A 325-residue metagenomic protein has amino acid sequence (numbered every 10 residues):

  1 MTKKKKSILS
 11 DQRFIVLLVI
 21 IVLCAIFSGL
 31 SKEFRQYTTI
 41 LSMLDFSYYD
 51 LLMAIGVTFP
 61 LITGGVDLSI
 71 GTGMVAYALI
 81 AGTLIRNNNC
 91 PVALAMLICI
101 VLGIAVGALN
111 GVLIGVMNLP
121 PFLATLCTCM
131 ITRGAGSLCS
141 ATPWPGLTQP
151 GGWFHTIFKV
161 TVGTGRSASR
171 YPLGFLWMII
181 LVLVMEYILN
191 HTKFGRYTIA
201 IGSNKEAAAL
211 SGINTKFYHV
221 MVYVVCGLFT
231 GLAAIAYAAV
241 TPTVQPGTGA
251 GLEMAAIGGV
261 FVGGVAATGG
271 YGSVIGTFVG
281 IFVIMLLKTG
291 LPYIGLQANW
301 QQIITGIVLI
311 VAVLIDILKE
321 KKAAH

Functional and structural regions predicted by a protein language model:
M1-I21, A25, S203, A209-F217 (+1 more regions): Cytosolic-side transmembrane-helix boundaries in multi-pass membrane proteins
Q12, P121-L123, R170-M178, H219 (+2 more regions): Loop-to-transmembrane alpha-helix initiation sites
V22, I26-E33, Y37-N88, L113-N118 (+3 more regions): Single transmembrane alpha-helix segments in multi-pass membrane proteins
K32-S42, G136-P143, L189-G195, V220-G258 (+1 more regions): Inter-helical junctions in multi-pass inner-membrane proteins, predominant in energy-converting antiporter-like
T39, L183-Y223: Membrane-helix/interface signature in polytopic inner-membrane proteins
N89-C129, V279-G280: Alpha-helical transmembrane segments within multi-pass membrane transporters and channels
F122-T192, Y218-M221, T241-G249, A324-H325: Transmembrane helix-bundle core of multi-pass membrane transporters and related energy-transducing complexes
F229-T230, V240-G306: Transmembrane alpha-helical segments in multi-pass inner-membrane proteins
